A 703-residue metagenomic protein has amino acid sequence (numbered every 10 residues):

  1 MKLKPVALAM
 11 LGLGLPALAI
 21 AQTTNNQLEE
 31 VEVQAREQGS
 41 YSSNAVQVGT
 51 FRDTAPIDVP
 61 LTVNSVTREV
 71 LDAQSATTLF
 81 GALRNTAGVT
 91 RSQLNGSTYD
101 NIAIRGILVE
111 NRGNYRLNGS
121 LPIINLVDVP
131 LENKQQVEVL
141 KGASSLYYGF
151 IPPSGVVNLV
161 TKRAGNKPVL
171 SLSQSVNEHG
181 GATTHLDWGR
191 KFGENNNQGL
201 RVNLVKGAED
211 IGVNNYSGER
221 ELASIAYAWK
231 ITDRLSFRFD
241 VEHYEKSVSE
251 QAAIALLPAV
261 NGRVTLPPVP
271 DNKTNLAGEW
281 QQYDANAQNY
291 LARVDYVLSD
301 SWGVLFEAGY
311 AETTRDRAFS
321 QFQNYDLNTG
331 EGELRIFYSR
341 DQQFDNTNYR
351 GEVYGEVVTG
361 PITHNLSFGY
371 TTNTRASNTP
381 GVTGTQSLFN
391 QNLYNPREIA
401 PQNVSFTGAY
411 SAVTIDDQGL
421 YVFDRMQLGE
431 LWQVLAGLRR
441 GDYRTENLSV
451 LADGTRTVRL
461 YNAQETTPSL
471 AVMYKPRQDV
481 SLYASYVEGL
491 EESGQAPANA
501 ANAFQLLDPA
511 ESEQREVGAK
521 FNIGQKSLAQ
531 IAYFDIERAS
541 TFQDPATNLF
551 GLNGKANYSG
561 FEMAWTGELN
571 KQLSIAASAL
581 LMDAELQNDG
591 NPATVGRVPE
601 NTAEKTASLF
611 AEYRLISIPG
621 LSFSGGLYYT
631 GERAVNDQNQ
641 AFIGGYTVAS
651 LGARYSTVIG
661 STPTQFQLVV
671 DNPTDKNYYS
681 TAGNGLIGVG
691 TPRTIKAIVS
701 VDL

Functional and structural regions predicted by a protein language model:
G12, L28-K167, V517: Acidic, small-polar-rich N-terminal luminal/periplasmic segments of exported/outer-membrane proteins
E132-Q135, L146-A223, I231-L235, Q288 (+1 more regions): Outer-membrane beta-barrel translocator/receptor signature
G207-I211, S224-K230, R234-V297, E312-F344 (+2 more regions): Acidic/polar loop-and-plug regions of large Gram-negative outer-membrane beta-barrel proteins
A228-T232, F344, T363-R375, S411-R538 (+2 more regions): Structural signature of Gram-negative outer-membrane beta-barrels, strongest in the C-terminal barrel of TonB-dependent
Y290-T313, R335-S449, K475: Face-selective signature of the C-terminal outer-membrane beta-barrel domain
D295-G309, T313-Q321, K475, S481-Y483 (+3 more regions): Membrane-embedded beta-barrel scaffold of Gram-negative outer-membrane proteins
L366, R515, E600-L703: Conserved C-terminal beta-signal and adjacent last beta-strands/turns of outer-membrane beta-barrel proteins
L431, A532-E537, L552-D637, N677: Gram-negative outer-membrane beta-barrel transporters
